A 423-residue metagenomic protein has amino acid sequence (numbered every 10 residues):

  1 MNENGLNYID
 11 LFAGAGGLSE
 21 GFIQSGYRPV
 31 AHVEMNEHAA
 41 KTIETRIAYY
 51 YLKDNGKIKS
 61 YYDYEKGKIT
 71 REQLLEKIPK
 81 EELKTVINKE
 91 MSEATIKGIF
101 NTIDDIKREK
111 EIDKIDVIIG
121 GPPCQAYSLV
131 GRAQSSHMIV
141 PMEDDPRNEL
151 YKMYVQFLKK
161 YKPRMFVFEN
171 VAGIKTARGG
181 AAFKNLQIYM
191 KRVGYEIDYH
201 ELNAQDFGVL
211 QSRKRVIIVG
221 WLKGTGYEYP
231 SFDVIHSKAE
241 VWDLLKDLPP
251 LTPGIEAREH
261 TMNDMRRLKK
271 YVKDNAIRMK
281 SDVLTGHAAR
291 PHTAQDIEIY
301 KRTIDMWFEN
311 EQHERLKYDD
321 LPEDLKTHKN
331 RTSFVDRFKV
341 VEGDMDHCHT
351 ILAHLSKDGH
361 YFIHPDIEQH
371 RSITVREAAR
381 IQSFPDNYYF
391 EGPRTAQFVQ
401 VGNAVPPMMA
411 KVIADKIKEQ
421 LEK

Functional and structural regions predicted by a protein language model:
N2-N7, A13-K162, A172-T176, A181: Core alpha/beta nucleotide-donor-binding catalytic domains of modification enzymes
F12, P122-C124, A172, E201-D206 (+5 more regions): Short, flexible loop/turn elements at secondary-structure junctions
R46-I47, D233-I235, P365-Q369: Short Gly/aromatic-enriched secondary-structure transition segments
I96-I106, E201-Q205, S333-R337: Short alpha-helical segments and helix-capping/turn motifs at coil-helix boundaries
R108-I112, L129-H328: Class I S-adenosyl-L-methionine
V272-K423: C-terminal target-recognition/interaction regions appended to catalytic cores
